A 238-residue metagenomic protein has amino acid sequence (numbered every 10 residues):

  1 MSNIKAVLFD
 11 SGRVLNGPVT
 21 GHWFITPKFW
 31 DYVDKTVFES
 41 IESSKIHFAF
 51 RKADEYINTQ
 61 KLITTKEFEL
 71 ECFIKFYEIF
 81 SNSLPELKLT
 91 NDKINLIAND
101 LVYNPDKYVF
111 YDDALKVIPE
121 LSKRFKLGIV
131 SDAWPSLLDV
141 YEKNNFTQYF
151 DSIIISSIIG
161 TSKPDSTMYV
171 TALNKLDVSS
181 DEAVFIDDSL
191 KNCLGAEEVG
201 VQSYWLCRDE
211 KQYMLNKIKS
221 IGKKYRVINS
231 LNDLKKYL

Functional and structural regions predicted by a protein language model:
M1-R51: Active-site neighborhood of HAD-like aspartate-dependent phosphohydrolases
M1-V7, G17, P119, W134-L238: Asp-based, Mg2+/Mn2+-dependent phosphohydrolase catalytic module
F24, K28-Y32, K45, K52 (+7 more regions): Alpha-helical elements of Rossmann-like donor-binding domains used by nucleotide-donor carbohydrate transfer enzymes
E42-R51, N91-Y103, V201: Short, well-structured alpha-helical segments
K52-A98: A metal-dependent, Asp-based hydrolase signature
D54-F68, P105-D112, T167, Q202: Short amphipathic alpha-helical segments at helix boundaries and their inter-helical linkers
E71, L89-N91, N99-G128, S166: Short, acidic loop-to-helix structural element flanking the phosphoryl-transfer center in phosphate-processing enzymes
S131: Conserved phosphate-coupling serine/threonine residues in phosphotransfer and NTP-handling enzymes
